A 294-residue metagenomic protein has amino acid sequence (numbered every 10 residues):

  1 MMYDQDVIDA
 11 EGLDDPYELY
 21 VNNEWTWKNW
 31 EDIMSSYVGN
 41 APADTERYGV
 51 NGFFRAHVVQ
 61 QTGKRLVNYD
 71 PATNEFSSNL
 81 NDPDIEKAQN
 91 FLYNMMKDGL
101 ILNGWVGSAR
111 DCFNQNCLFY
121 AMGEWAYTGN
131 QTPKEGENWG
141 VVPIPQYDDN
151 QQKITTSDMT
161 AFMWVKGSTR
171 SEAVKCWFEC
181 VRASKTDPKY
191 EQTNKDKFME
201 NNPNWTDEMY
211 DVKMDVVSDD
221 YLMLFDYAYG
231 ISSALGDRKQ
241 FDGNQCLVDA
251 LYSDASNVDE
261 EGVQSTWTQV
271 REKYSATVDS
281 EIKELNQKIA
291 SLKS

Functional and structural regions predicted by a protein language model:
M1, D9, T26-S77: Extracytoplasmic/periplasmic solute-binding protein
D6-Y20: Aromatic-glycine-rich donor-binding/catalytic loop that engages nucleotide-sugar donors across glycosyltransferases
Y20-N22, L66-K87, Q146-K153: Short, solvent-exposed loop/beta-turn-alpha elements that line the ligand-binding surface or hinge of extracytoplasmic
W27-S36, D70-W105: Glycine-centered hinge/linker elements that transmit conformational signals in sensory and ligand-binding systems
E31-Y37, V106-Y120: Short helices/loops that flank or line small-molecule/ion binding pockets
E46, N114-G123, E137: Alpha-to-beta junction loops
T132-N201: Extracytoplasmic/periplasmic substrate-recognition and gating elements
S171-E172, K185-S294: Conserved C-terminal helix/tail region of periplasmic/extracytoplasmic solute-binding proteins
